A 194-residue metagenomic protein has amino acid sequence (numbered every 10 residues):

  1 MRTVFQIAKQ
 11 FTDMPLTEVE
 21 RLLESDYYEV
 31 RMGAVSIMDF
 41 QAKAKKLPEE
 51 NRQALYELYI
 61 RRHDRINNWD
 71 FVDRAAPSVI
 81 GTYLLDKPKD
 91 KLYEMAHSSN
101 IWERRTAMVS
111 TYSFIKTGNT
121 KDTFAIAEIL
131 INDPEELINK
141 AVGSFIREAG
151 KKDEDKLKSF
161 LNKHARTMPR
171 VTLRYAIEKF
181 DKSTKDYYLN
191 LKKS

Functional and structural regions predicted by a protein language model:
M1-S194: Alpha-helical scaffold domains
